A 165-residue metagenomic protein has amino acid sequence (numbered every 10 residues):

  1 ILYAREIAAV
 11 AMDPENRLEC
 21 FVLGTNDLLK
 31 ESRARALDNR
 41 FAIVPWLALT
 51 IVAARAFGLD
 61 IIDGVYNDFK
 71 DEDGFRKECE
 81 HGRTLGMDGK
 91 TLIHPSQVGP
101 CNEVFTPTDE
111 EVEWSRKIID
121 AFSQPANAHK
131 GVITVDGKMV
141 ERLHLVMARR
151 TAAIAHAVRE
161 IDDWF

Functional and structural regions predicted by a protein language model:
I1-F165: Expand to "…catalyze enediolate/carbanion chemistry for C-C bond making/breaking, isomerization, decarboxylation
